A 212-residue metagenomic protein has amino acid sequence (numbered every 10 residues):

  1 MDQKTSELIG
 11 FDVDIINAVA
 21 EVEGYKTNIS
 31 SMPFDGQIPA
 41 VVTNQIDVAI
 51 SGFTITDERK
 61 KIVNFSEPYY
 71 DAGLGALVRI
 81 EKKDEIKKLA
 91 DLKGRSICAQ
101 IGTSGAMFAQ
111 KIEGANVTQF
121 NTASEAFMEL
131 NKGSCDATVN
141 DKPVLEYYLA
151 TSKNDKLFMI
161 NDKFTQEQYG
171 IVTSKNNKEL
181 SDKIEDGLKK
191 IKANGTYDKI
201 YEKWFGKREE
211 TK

Functional and structural regions predicted by a protein language model:
M1-G52, N194: Extracytoplasmic small-molecule ligand-binding "clamshell" domains of the periplasmic binding protein/Venus flytrap
V13-D14, N28-V41, D84, I101-T103 (+2 more regions): Short helix-initiation/N-cap motifs at beta->coil->alpha
V13-V22, I80, I101-T103, G170-R208: Extended ligand-binding regions for polar small-molecule ligands
G36, G52-K61, F108-K111, N131 (+1 more regions): A ligand-binding cleft/hinge motif common to bilobed small-molecule-binding domains
I38-G52, K60-A72, I160: Short beta-strand-centered segments that line the small-molecule binding cleft or hinge of alpha/beta clamshell
D71-V78, K142, E146-K189, K207-K212: Periplasmic-binding protein-like
I80-S96: Flexible hinge/capping segments at coil-to-helix
S104-N121, K156-N161, L188-K212: Ligand-binding clefts/hinges and TM-proximal coupling segments of bilobed small-molecule sensing domains
